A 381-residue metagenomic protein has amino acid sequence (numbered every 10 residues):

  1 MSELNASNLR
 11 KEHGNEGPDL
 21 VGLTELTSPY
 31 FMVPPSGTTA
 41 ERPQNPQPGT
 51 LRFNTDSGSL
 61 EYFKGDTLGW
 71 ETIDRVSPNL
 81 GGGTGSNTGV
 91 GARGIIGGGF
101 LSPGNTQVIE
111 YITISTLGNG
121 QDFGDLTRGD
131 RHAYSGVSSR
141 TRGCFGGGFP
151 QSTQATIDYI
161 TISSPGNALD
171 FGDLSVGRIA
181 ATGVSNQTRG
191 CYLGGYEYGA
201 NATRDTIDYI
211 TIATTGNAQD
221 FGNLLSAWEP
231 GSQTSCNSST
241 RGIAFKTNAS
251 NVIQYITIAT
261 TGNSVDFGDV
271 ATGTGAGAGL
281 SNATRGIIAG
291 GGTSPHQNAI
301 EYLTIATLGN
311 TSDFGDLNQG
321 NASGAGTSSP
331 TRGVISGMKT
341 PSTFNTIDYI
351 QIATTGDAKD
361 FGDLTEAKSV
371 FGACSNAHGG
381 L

Functional and structural regions predicted by a protein language model:
M1-N15: Short, intrinsically disordered N-terminal pre-domain segments
H13-G17, T38-N45, P78-T84, R128 (+4 more regions): Surface-exposed ligand/attachment interfaces on beta-rich extracellular proteins
V21-F53, D74-S77: Extracellular/surface-exposed low-complexity repeats and stalk/linker segments enriched in Gly/Pro and small polar
S36-G37, K64-G65, T88-G104, I114 (+11 more regions): Glycine-centered tight turns/hairpins at beta-strand boundaries that repeat across beta-rich repeat domains
S57, G91, G104-V108, G120 (+16 more regions): A detector of repeated loop/turn-to-beta-strand junctions in beta-rich toroidal repeat architectures
D74, G120-D125, N167-D173, N217-L225 (+3 more regions): A short beta-strand motif characteristic of beta-propeller blades
G83-S86, A92-I95, H132-V137, T141-R142 (+8 more regions): Beta-propeller and closely related beta-sheet repeat lectin domains
N345, T365-L381: Blade-level signature of beta-propeller repeat domains, shared across WD40, Kelch, NHL, RCC1 and BNR/Asp-box propellers
